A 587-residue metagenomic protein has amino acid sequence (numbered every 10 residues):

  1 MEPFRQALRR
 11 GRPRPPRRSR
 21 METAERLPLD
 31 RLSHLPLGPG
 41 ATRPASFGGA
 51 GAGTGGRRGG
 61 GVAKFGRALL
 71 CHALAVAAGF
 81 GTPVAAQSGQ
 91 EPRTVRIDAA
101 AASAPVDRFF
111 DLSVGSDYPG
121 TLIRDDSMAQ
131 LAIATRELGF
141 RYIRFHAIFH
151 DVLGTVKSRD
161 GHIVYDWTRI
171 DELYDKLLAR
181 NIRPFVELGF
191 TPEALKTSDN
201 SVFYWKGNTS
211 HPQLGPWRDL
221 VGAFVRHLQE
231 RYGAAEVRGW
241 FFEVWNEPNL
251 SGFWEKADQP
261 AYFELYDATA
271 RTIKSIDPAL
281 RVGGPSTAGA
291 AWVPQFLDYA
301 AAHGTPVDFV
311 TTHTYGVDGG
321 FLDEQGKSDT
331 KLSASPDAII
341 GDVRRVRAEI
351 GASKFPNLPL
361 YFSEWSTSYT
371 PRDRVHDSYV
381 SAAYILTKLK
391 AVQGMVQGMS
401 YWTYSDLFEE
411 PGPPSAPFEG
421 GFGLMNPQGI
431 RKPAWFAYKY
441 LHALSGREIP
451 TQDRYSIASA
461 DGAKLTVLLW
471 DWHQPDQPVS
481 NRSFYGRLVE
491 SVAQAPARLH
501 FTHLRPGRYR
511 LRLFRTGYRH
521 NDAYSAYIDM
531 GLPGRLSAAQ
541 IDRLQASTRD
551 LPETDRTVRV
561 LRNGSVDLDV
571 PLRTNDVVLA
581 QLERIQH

Functional and structural regions predicted by a protein language model:
F4, R9-R31, L37-G60: Compositionally biased, low-complexity flexible segments
A63-R67: Positively charged n-region of N-terminal signal peptides that target proteins for export
A68-G79: Bacterial N-terminal signal peptides
V84-F241, K256-G289, H303-T305, G351-N357 (+3 more regions): Non-catalytic accessory regions flanking glycosidase/transglycosidase catalytic cores in CAZymes
G120, F149-T155, E193, W245-G252 (+3 more regions): Conserved radical SAM core fold
F145, F242-V244, F309-Y315: Non-cysteine beta-strand/loop elements that form the S-adenosyl-L-methionine
Q259-Q397, P417: Noncatalytic carbohydrate-binding groove/subsite architecture in carbohydrate-active enzymes
